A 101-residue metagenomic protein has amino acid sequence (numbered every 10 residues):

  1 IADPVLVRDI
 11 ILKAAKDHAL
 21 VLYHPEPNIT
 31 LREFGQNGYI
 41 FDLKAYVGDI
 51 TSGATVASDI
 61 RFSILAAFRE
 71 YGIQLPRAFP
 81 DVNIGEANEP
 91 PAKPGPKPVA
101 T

Functional and structural regions predicted by a protein language model:
I1-L6, L12, K16, L20-T101: Solvent-exposed, non-transmembrane regulatory segments of membrane-associated proteins
